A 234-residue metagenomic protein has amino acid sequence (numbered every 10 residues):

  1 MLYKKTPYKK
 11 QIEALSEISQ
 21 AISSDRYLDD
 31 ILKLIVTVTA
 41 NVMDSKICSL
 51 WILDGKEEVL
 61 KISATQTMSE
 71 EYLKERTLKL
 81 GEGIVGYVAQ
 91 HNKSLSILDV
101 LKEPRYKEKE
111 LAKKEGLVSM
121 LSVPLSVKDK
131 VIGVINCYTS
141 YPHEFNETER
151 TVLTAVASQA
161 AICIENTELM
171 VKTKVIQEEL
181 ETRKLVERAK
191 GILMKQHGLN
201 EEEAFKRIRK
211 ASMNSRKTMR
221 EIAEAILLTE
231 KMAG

Functional and structural regions predicted by a protein language model:
M1-P7, E71-Y72, I132, Y138-V156: Regulatory loop-to-helix N-cap segments in sensory/regulatory domains that couple ligand/signal detection
M1-S24, L28-D30, N41, I176-E187: Signal-transmission linkers at sensory-effector interfaces
S16, Q20, T154-A161: Allosteric cytosolic regulatory segments
S19-S24, I35-D44, L50-I52, E70 (+3 more regions): Short regulatory alpha-helical segment in sensory/regulatory domains of signaling proteins that mediates
L53, V59, E70-K102: Regulatory sensory and allosteric helical modules in signal-transduction proteins and certain transcription factors
M68-L73, L98-S119, T139: Signal-transducing coupling segments at domain and membrane junctions
V118-V127: A short, aliphatic-rich beta-strand micro-motif
L169-M232: Signal-transducing coiled-coil/dimerization helices and immediately adjacent hinge/linker segments that couple sensory
